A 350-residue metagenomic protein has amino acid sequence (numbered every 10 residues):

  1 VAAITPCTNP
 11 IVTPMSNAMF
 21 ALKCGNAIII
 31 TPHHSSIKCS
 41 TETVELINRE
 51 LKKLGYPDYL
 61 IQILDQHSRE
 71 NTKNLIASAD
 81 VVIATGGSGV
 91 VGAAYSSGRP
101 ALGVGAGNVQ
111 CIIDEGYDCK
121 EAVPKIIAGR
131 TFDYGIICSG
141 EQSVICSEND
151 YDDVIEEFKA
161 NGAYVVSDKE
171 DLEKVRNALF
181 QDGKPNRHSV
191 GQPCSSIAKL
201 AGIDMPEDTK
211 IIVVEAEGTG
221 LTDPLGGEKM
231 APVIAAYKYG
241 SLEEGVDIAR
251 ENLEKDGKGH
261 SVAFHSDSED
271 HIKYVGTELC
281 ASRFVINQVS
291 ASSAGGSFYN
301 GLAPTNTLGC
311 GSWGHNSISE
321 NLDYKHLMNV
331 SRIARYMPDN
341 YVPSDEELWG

Functional and structural regions predicted by a protein language model:
A2-E121: Rossmann-like NAD(P) dinucleotide-binding subdomain of oxidoreductase/dehydrogenase enzymes
M15, F20-K23, G92-G220: ALDH superfamily catalytic-core signature
L46-P57, L75-S78, S97, G116 (+7 more regions): Change "in soluble alpha/beta enzymes" to "in soluble alpha/beta proteins
K53-P57, K73-A77, I83, A93-S96 (+9 more regions): Solvent-exposed alpha-helices and their adjacent loops that cap or buttress functional pockets in soluble metabolic
I63-Q66, C146, A236-G240: Short acidic-hydrophobic, aromatic-tinged amphipathic segments that line or gate anion-handling sites
I76-D80, D118, A178-R187, L225 (+1 more regions): Short, surface-exposed amphipathic charged segments that create phosphate/polyanion-binding patches used for binding
I203-G350: Conserved C-terminal structural/oligomerization subdomain of aldehyde/semialdehyde dehydrogenase
